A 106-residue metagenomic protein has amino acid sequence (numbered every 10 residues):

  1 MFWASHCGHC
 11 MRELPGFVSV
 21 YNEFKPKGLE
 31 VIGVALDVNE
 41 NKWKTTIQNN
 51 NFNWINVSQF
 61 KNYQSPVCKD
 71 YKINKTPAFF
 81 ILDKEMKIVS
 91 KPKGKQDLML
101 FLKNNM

Functional and structural regions predicted by a protein language model:
M1, I32-A35: Short beta-strand segments
F2-S19: Conserved redox-active cysteine motifs that mediate thiol-disulfide chemistry, especially di-cysteine Cys-X(1-2)-Cys
G8-E13, K27, G33-V34, E40-K44 (+3 more regions): Extended hydrophobic-aromatic, low-complexity segments
E23-F24: Active-site-adjacent segment of SDR/Rossmann-fold oxidoreductases
K27-L29, F52-N53: Loop/turn elements at helix/coil->beta-strand transitions in domains of secreted/extracellular proteins
V31-G33, N56-V57: Conserved beta-strand scaffold positions in the cores of enzyme catalytic domains, especially in NTP/NDP-utilizing
K44-P77, K84-E85: Short, internal strand/loop/helix patches that form the active-site neighborhood or redox-interaction surface
K75, K87-M106: Non-catalytic, surface beta->alpha helical segment in thiol-disulfide oxidoreductase systems
